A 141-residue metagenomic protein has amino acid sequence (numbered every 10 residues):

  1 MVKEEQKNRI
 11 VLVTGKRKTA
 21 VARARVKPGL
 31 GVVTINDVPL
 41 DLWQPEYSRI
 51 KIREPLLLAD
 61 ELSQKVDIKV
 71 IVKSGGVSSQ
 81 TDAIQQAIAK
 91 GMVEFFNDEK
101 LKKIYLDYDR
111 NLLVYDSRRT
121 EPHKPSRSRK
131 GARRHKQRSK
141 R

Functional and structural regions predicted by a protein language model:
V2-T14, A22-K27, G31-V66, I71-K73 (+1 more regions): Structured, basic alpha/beta domains of bacterial-type, RNA-associated proteins
S78-Q85: Beta-rich strand-turn-strand
